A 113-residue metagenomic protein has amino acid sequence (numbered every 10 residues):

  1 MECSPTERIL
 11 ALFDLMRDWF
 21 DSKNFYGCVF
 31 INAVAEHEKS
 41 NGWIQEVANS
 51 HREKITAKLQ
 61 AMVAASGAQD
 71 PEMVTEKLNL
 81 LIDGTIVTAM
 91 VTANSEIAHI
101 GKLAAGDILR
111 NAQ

Functional and structural regions predicted by a protein language model:
M1-S22, A65, T75-L78: Hydrophobic alpha-helical connector segments
E2, F20-N24, N41, A89 (+2 more regions): A general structural signal marking secondary-structure boundaries and capping sites
C3, E7-L10, S40-A65, L103: Amphipathic alpha-helical packing segments from all-alpha helical-bundle domains
F13-M16, F30-V34, L78, I82-T85: Short alpha-helical scaffolding segments that buttress acidic/His motifs in well-ordered protein cores
S22-S40: Amphipathic alpha-helical segments used for helix-helix packing
I44-H51, A64-A112: Hydrophobic/aromatic-rich alpha-helical bundle segments in the mid-to-C-terminal region
